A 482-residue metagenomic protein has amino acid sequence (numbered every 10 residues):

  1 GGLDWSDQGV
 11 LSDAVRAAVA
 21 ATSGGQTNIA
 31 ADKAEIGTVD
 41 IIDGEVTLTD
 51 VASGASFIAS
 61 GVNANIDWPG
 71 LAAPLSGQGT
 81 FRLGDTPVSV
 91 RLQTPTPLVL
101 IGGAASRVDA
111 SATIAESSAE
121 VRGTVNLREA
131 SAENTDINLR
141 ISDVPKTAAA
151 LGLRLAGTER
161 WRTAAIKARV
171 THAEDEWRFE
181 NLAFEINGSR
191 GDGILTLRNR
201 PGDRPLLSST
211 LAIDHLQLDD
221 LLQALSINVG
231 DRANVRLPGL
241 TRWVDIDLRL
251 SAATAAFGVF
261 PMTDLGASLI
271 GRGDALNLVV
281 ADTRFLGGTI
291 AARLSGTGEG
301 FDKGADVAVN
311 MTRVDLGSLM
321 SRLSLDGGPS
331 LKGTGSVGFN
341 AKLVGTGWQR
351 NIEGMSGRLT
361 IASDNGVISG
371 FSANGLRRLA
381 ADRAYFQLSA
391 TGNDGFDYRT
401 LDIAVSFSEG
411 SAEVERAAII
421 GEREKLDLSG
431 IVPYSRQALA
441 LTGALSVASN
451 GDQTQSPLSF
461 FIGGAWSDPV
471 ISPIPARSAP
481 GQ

Functional and structural regions predicted by a protein language model:
G1-R16, T38-D40, E45, N63-E176 (+5 more regions): Small-residue helix/turn framework positions
G24-A30, E180, N234: Short, recurring structural edge motifs at helix starts
K33-I36: Surface-exposed loop/turn motifs in large extracellular/passenger domains
L182, I194-L195: A structural feature that tracks compact, well-ordered secondary-structure segments with a strong bias toward
G202: Polar interaction faces of repeat-based domains
R232-W243: N-terminal leader/targeting segments and the immediate start of mature chains
